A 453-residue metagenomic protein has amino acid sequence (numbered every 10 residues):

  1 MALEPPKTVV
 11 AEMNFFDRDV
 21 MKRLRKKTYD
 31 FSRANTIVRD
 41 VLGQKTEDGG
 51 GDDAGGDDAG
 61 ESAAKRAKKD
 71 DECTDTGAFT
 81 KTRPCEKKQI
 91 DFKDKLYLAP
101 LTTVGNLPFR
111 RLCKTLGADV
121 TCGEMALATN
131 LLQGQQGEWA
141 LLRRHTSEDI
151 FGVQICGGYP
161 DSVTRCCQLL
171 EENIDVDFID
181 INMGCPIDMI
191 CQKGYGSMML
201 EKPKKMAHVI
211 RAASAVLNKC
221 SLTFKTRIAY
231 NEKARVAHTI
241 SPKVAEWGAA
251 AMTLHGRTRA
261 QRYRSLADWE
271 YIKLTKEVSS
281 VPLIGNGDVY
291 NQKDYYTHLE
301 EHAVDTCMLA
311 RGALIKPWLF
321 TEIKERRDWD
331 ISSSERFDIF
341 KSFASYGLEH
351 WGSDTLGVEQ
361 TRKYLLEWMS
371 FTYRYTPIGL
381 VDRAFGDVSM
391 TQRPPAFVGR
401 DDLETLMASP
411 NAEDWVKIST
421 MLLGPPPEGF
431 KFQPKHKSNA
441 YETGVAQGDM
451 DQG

Functional and structural regions predicted by a protein language model:
M1-F92, P108, A234-A251, Y263 (+3 more regions): Alpha/beta catalytic cores of nucleotide-metabolism and tRNA/nucleoside-modifying enzymes
D70-E86, T103-N173: Glycine-rich, positively charged N-terminal anion/phosphate-binding segment
D94-P100, T121-G123, D149-I155, I179 (+7 more regions): Hydrophobic faces of well-ordered beta-strands that scaffold small-molecule active sites in alpha/beta enzyme cores
Y97, G105, F109, C166 (+3 more regions): Alpha-helical interaction elements in eukaryotic regulators
L101-T103, A126-A128, C156-G158, G184-P186 (+4 more regions): Active-site beta-loop-alpha junctions enriched in small/polar residues
L116-L132, Q136, P160, M183-S197 (+1 more regions): Conserved radical SAM core fold
E138-A140, G194-L200, R327-W329: Short glycine-enriched, charge-decorated loop/helix-capping segments at active-site entrances that position
C167-Y195, P203-P282, Y296: Alpha/beta enzyme core
